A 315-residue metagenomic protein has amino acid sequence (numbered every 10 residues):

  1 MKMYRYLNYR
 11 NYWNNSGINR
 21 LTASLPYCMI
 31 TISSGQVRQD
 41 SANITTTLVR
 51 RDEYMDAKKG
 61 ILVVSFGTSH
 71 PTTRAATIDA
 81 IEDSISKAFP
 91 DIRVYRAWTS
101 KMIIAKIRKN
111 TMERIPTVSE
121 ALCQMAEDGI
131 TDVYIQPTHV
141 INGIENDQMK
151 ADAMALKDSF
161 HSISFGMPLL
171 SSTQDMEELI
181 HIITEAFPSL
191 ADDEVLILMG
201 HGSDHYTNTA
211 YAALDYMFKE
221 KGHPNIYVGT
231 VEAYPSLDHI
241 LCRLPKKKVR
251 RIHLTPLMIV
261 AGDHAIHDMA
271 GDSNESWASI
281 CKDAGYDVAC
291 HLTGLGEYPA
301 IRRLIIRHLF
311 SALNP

Functional and structural regions predicted by a protein language model:
M1-M3, M29: Methionine residue identity
R5-R10, N14-S16, R38, A42: Short, often N-terminal, low-complexity regions that either remain intrinsically disordered or form a short helix
L7-Y9, I32, D287-V288: Short helix-onset patch at the extreme N-terminus, typifying the N->h transition of secretory signal peptides
N14, M29-T31, N43-T47: Short, positively charged and aromatic/hydrophobic N-terminal segments
I18-T22: Intrinsic disorder/low-complexity segments
S24-L25, Q39: Intrinsic disorder
G35-V37, A42-P315: Active-site-proximal alpha-helix that buttresses catalytic centers in soluble enzyme cores
